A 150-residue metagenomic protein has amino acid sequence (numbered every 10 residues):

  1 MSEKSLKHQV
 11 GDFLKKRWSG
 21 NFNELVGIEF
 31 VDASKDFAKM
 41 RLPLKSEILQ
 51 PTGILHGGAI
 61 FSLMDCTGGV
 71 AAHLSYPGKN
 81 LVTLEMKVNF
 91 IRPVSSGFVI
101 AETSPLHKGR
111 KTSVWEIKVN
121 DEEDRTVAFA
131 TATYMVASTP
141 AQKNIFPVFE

Functional and structural regions predicted by a protein language model:
M1-E150: Terminal targeting signals and extreme-terminal segments of soluble enzymes
